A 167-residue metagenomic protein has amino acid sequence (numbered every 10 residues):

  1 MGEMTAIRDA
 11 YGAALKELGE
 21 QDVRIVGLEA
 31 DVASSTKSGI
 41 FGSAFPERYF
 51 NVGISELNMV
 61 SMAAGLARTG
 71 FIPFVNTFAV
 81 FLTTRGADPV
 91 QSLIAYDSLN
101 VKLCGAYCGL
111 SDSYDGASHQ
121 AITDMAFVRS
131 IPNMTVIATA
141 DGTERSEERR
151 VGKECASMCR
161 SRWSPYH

Functional and structural regions predicted by a protein language model:
M1-K153: Thiamine diphosphate
G152-H167: Positively charged, low-complexity/disordered segments
